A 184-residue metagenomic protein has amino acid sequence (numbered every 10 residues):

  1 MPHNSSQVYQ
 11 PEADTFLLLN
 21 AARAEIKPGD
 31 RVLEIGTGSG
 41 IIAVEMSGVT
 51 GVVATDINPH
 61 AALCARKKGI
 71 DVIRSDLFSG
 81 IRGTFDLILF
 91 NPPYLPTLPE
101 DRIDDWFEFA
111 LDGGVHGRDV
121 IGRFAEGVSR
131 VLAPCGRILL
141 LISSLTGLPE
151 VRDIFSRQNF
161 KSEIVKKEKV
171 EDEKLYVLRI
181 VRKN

Functional and structural regions predicted by a protein language model:
H3-P11: Class I SAM-dependent methyltransferase Rossmann-like catalytic core, especially the SAM/SAH-binding loop
N4, N20, R118-V177: Conserved Class I SAM-dependent methyltransferase catalytic core
A13-I103: Conserved SAM/SAH cofactor-binding pocket of Class I
D14, I41, D172-R179: Short hydrophobic/aromatic beta-strand or adjacent loop that forms the aromatic wall/cage of a ligand/substrate-binding
M46, F107, F124-V128: Class I S-adenosylmethionine-dependent transferase superfamily signal
A54, G113, L140: Conserved SAM-binding loop
P92-V120: Mobile active-site "lid"/loop adjacent to the S-adenosyl-L-methionine
N184: Flexible, glycine-/basic-rich loop-and-beta segments that form/coincide with the SAM-dependent methyltransferase
